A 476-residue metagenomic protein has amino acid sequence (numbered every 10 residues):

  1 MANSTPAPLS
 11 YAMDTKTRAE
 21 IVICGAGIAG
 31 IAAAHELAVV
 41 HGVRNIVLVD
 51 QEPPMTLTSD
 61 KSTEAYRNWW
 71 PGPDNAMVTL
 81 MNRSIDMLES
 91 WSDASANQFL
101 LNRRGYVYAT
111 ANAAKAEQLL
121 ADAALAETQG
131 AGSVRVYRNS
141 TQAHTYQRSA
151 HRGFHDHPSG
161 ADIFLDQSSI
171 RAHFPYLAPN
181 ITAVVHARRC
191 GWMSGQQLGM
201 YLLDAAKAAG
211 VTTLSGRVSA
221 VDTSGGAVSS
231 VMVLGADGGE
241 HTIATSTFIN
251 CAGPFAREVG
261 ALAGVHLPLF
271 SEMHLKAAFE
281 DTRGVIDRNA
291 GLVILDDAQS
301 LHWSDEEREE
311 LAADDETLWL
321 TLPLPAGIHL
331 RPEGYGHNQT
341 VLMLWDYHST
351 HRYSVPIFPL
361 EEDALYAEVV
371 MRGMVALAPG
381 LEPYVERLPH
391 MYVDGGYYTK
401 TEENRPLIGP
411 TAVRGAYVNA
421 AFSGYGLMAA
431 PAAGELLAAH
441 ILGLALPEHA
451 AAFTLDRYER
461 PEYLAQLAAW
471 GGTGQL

Functional and structural regions predicted by a protein language model:
A2-A19, T411-L476: C-terminal lid/capping helical subdomain adjacent to the catalytic/cofactor pocket in oxidative enzymes
M13-A29, V47: Beta1/beta-strand and adjacent pyrophosphate-binding region of the FAD-binding site in flavoprotein oxidoreductases
A38-D60: Glycine-rich FAD pyrophosphate-binding loop
E64-S168, P325-I328: Dinucleotide-binding Rossmann-like beta1-alpha1 core, especially the glycine-rich loop that anchors the ADP
T79-L80, A109-A116, V185-D204, T213 (+3 more regions): Short beta-strand to alpha-helix junction loop
A178-N180, V184-T247, C251, F255: Helical element adjacent to the flavin cofactor pocket in flavoenzyme catalytic cores
N250-L292: Glycine-rich loop(s) and the adjacent beta-strand/alpha-helix scaffold that form part
D281-V413: Active-site lid/adjacent beta-loop-alpha segment flanking the redox-cofactor pocket in flavoenzymes
